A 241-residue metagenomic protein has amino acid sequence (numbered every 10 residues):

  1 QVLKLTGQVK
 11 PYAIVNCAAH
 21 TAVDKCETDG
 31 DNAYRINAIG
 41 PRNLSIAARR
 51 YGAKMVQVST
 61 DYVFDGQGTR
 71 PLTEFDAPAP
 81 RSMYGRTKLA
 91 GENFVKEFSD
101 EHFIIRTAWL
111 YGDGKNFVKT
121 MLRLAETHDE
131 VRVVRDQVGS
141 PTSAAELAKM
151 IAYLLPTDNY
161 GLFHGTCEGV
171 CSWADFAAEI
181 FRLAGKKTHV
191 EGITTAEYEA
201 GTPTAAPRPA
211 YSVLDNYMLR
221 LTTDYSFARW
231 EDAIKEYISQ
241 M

Functional and structural regions predicted by a protein language model:
Q1-I36: NAD(P)H-binding glycine-rich loop region in Rossmannoid oxidoreductase-like domains and their noncatalytic homologs
I14, T28-V56: NAD(P)-cofactor binding segment of oxidoreductase domains
I14-A18, M55-T60, D65, I105-T107: SDR active-site strand-loop-helix element
R35, I39-N43, V63-I105, W109-L110: Catalytic helix-loop patch of NAD(P)-dependent Rossmann-fold dehydrogenases
N93-G139, A145-E146, A152: NAD(P)-dependent short-chain dehydrogenase/reductase
V133-V138, F163-V170, T222: Glycine-rich Rossmann NAD(P)(H)-binding loop
M150, T157-T204, W230, I238: Mid/C-terminal beta-alpha module of Rossmann-like enzyme folds, strongest in SDR-family dehydrogenases/epimerases
P207-M241: C-terminal amphipathic/interface module of NAD(P)-dependent oxidoreductases and related NAD-binding regulators
